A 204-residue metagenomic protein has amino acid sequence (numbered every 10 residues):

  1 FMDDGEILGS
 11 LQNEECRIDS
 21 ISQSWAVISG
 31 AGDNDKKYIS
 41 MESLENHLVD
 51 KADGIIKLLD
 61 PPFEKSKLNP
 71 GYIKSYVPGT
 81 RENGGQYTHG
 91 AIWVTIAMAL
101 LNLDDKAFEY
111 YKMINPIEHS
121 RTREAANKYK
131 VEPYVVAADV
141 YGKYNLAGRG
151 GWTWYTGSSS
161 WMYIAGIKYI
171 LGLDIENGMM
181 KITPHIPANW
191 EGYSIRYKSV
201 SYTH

Functional and structural regions predicted by a protein language model:
M2-L146: Active-site core of glycosidic bond-cleaving carbohydrate-active enzymes
Q12-C16, R81-G84, I96, G150-W154 (+2 more regions): Generic recognition of flexible, low-complexity loop/linker segments
S29, A97, T156-S158, A165 (+1 more regions): Short, isolated positions within intrinsically disordered regulatory regions of eukaryotic proteins
N145-N189: Catalytic cores of secreted or luminal carbohydrate-active enzymes
W190, R196-S199: Edge strands and adjacent loops of beta-rich recognition modules
T203-H204: Conserved small/polar residues in nucleotide/adenosyl-binding loops
